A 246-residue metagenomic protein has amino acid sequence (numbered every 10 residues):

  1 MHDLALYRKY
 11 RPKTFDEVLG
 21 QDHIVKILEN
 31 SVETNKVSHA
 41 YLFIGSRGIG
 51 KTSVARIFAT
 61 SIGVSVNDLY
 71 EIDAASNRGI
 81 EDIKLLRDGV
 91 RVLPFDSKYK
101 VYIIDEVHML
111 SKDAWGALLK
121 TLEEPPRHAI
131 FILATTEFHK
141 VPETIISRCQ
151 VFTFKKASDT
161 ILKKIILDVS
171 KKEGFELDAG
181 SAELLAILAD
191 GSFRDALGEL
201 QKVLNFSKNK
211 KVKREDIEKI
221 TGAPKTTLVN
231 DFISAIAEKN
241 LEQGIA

Functional and structural regions predicted by a protein language model:
M1-V151, A157, I161, L167-V169 (+3 more regions): P-loop/Walker A NTP-binding region and its immediately flanking N-terminal helices in P-loop NTPase folds
V32, V90, L122, A189 (+3 more regions): Hydrophobic residues in alpha-helical segments
R78, E137, S158, D195 (+3 more regions): A generic short alpha-helical patch detector that favors 3-5-residue windows in or near N-terminal regions
L93, V169, S207-K210, P224: A short secondary-structure junction motif
Y102, L167, K171, A182-L188 (+4 more regions): C-terminal helical "lid" of AAA+/P-loop NTPase domains
E143, T160, A179, K211 (+3 more regions): Amphipathic alpha-helical repeat elements characteristic of tetratricopeptide repeat
E173-L177: Short, polar/flexible loop-turn hinges at active-site or ligand-entry regions and domain interfaces
